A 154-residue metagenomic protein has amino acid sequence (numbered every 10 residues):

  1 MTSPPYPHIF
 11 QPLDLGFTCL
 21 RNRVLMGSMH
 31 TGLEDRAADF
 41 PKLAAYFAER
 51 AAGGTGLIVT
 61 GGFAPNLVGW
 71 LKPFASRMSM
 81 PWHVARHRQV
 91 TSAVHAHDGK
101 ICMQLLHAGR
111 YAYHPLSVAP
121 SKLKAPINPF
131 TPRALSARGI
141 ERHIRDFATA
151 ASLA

Functional and structural regions predicted by a protein language model:
M1-L153: Flavin-dependent oxidoreductase catalytic cores
